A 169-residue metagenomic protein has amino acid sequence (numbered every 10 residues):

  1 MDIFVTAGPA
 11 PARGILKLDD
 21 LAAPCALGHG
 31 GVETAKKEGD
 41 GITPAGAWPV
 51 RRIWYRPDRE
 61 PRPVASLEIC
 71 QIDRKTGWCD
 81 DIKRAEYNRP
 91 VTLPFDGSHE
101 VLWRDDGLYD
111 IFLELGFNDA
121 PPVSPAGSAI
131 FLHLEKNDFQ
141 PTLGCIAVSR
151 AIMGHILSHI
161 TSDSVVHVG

Functional and structural regions predicted by a protein language model:
M1-T142, M153-G169: Cell wall/extracellular polymer interaction/catalysis modules
C145: Short cysteine clusters
S149: Conserved "landmark" site that anchors the functional core of diverse proteins
